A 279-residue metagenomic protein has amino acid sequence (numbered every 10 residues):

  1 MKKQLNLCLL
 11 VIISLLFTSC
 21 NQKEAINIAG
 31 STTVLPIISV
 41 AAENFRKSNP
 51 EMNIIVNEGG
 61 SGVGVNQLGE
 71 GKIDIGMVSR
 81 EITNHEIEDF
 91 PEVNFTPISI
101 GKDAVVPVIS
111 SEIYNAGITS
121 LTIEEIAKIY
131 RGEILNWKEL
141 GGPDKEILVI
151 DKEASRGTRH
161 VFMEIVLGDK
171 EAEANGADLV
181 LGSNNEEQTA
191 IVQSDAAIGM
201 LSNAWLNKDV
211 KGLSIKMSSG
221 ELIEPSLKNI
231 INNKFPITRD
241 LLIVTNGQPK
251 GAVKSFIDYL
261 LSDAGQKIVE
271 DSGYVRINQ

Functional and structural regions predicted by a protein language model:
M1-C8: Bacterial N-terminal signal peptides that target proteins for export
L9-S14: Hydrophobic helical h-region of N-terminal Sec-dependent signal peptides in bacterial secretory/periplasmic proteins
C20-I73, V78-P91, F95-Q279: Exported/periplasmic ABC-transporter solute-binding proteins
